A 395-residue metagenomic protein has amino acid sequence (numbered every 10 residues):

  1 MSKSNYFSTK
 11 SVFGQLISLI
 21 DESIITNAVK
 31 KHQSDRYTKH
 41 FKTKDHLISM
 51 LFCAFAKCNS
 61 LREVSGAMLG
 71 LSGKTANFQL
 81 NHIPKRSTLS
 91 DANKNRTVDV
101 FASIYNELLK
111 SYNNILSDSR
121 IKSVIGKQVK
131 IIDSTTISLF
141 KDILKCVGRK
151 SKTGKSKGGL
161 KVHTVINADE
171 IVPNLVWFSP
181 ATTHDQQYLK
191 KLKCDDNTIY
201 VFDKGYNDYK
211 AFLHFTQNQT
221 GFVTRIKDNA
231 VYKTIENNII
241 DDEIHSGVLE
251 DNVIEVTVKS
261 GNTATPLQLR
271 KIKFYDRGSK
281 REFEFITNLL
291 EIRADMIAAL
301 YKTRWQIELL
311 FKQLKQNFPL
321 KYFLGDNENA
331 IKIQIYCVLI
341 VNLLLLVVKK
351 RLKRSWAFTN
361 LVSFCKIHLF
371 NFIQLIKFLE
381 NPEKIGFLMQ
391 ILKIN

Functional and structural regions predicted by a protein language model:
M1-E63, A67, R96, S103-I104 (+4 more regions): Single, function-defining residue in the core of a domain
G73: Active-site cofactor/substrate anionic-group-binding motifs, chiefly glycine- and Lys/Arg-rich phosphate-binding loops
N77-V98, N106: Major-groove recognition helix of helix-turn-helix-like DNA-binding domains
I115-L116: Extended Lys/Arg-rich, glycine-bearing segments that form polyanion-binding/interaction patches within enzyme domains
